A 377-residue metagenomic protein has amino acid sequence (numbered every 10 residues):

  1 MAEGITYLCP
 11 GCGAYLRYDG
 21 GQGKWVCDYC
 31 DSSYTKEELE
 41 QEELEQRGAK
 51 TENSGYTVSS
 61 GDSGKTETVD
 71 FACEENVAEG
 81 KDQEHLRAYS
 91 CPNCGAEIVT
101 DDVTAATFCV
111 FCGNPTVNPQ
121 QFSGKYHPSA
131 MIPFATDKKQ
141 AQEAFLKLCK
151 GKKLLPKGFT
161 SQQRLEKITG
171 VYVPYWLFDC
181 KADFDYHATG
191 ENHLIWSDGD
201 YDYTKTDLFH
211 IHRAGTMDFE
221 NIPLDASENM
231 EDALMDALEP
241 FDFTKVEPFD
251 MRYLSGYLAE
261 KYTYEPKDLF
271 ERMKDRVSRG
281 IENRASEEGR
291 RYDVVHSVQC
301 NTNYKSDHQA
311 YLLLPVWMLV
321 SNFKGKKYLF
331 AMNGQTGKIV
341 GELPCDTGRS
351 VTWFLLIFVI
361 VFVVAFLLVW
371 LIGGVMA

Functional and structural regions predicted by a protein language model:
G4-T6, Q22-K24, H85-A88, A106: Residues immediately within or flanking Cys/His clusters that coordinate Zn2+ in small zinc-binding modules
C9-C12, C27-C30, C91-C94, C109-C112: Short cysteine-rich clusters marking metal-coordination/redox-active sites
A14-R17, T35, V99, V117: Short functional micro-motifs and their immediate structural scaffolds
R17-V26, T100-T107: Short linker/helix segments within small regulatory modules
D31-E38, G113-Q120: Short Cys/His-rich micro-motifs in 6-15 aa windows
G124-N322, K327, G374: Charged, low-complexity helical/coil segments in non-catalytic cytosolic or luminal regions
F178, A310-I360: Extended hydrophobic
V364-A377: Juxtamembrane boundary at the C-terminal end of a transmembrane helix
